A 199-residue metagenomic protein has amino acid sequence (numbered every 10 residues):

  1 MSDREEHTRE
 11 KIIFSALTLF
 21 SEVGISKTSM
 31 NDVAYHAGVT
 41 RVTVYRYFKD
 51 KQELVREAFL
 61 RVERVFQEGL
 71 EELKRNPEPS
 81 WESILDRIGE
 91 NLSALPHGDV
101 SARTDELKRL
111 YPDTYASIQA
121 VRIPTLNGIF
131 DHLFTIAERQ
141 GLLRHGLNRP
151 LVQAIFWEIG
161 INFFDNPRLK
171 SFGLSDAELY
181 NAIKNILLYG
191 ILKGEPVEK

Functional and structural regions predicted by a protein language model:
M1-V23, K27-V39, E53: Basic, helix-initiating cap at the start of DNA-binding domains
E5, V55, F59, E63 (+6 more regions): Amphipathic, non-transmembrane alpha-helical scaffold segments
I12, D50-R56, V65-F66: Short amphipathic alpha-helical segment with a characteristic S/N-K-E followed by hydrophobic residues
E22-I25, R46, R144: Helix-turn-helix/winged-helix DNA-binding modules
A37-F48: Short hydrophobic/aromatic patch on the recognition helix
E57, E71-D99, Q153-F156, Y180: Hydrophobic alpha-helical connector segments
R87, A94, G128, H132-Q140 (+2 more regions): C-terminal peripheral helix-coil segments that are non-catalytic and often amphipathic
S93, H97-D131, R139-L142, L151: Short secondary-structure transition hinges
